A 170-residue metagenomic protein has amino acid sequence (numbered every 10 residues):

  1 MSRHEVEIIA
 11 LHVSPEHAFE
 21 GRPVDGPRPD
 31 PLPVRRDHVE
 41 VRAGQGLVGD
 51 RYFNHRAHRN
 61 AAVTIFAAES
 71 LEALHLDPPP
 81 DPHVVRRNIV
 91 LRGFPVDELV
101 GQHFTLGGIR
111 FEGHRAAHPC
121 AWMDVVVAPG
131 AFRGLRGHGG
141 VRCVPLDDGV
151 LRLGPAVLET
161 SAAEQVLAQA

Functional and structural regions predicted by a protein language model:
M1-L106, R115, L167-A170: Electropositive, beta-rich accessory/interaction domains or terminal extensions that provide binding surfaces
R56-A57, F132-L135, T160-E164: Short secondary-structure transition/capping segments
R86, V90-D147: Glycine-rich active-site loops that engage anionic ligands at enzyme catalytic sites
V141-A170: Well-ordered alpha/beta subsegment
